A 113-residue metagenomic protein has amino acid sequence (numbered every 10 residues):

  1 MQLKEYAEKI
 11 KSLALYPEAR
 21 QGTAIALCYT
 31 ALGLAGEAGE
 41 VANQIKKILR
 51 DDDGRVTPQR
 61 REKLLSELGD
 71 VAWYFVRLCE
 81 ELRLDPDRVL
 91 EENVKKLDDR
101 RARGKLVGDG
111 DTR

Functional and structural regions predicted by a protein language model:
M1-R113: Flexible "arm" and connector segments at domain edges
